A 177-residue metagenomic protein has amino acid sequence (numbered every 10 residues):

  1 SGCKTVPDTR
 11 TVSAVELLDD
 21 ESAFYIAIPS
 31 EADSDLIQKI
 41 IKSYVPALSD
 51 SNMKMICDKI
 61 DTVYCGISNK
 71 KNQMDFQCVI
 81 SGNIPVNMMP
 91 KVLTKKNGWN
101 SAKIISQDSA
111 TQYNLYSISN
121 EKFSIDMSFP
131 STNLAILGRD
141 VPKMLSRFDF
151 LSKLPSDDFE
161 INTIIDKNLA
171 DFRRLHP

Functional and structural regions predicted by a protein language model:
K4-P7: Bacterial signal peptide processing site
A14, D20-K59, S101-P177: An internal, short helix-loop-strand segment that often contains or flanks glycine-aspartate motifs
I28-A32, N69, G82-I84, L93 (+1 more regions): A mature extracytoplasmic/lumenal domain signature
T62-I84: A short acidic-to-branched-hydrophobic micro-motif
P85-M88, M144: Short loop/beta submotifs within extracellular cysteine-rich repeat domains
P90-N97: Short amphipathic alpha-helices in soluble, non-transmembrane regions that often serve as interface/regulatory elements
